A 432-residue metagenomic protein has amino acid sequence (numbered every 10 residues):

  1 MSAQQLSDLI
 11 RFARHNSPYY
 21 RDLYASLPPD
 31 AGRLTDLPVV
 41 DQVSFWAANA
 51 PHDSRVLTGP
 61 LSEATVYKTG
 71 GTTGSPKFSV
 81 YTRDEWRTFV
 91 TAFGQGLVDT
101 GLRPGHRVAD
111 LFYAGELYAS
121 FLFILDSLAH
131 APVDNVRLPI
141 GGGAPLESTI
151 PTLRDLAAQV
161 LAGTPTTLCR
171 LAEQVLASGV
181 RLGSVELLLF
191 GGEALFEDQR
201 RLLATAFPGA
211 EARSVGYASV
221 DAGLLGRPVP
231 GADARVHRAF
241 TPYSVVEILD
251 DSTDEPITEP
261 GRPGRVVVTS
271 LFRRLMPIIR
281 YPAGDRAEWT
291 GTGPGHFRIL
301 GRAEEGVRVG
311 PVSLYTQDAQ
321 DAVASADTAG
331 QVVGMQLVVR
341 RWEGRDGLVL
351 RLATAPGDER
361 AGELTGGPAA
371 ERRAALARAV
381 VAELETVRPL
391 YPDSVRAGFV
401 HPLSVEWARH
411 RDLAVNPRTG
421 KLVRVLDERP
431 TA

Functional and structural regions predicted by a protein language model:
M1-K68, G74-T91, Q95-D99, V349 (+3 more regions): Nucleotide 5′-phosphate-binding alpha/beta core
P18, A25, V133, P208-G209 (+1 more regions): Proline-centered flexible-loop/turn and helix-kink motifs
W46-L187, A194-L202, A206-F207, V229: Active-site phosphate/ATP/adenylate-binding loop shared across adenylate-forming ligases
N135-R137, A212-R213, V246, M335 (+1 more regions): Generic structural signal for residues in well-ordered beta-strands
L161, V267, F272-V395, G420: AMP-binding/adenylate-forming catalytic core of the ANL superfamily
L189-F190, G216: A short, hydrophobic beta-strand element of the alpha/beta-hydrolase
L195, R201-T292, E304-E305: Conserved AMP-binding/adenylate-forming
